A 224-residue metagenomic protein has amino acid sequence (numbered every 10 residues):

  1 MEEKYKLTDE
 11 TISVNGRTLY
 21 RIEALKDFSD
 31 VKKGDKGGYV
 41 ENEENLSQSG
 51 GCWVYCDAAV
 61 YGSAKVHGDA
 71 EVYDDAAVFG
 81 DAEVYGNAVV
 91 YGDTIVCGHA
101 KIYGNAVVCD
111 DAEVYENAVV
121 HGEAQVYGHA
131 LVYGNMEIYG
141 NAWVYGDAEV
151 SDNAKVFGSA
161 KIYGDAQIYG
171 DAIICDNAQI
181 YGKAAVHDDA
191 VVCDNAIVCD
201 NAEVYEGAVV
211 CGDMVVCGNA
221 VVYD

Functional and structural regions predicted by a protein language model:
M1-G50, H99, D110, H129 (+1 more regions): Terminal amphipathic alpha-helical/low-complexity segments used for targeting or macromolecular assembly
Y55-D224: Thr-biased low-complexity repeat/linker tracts and other Thr-enriched repetitive architectures
